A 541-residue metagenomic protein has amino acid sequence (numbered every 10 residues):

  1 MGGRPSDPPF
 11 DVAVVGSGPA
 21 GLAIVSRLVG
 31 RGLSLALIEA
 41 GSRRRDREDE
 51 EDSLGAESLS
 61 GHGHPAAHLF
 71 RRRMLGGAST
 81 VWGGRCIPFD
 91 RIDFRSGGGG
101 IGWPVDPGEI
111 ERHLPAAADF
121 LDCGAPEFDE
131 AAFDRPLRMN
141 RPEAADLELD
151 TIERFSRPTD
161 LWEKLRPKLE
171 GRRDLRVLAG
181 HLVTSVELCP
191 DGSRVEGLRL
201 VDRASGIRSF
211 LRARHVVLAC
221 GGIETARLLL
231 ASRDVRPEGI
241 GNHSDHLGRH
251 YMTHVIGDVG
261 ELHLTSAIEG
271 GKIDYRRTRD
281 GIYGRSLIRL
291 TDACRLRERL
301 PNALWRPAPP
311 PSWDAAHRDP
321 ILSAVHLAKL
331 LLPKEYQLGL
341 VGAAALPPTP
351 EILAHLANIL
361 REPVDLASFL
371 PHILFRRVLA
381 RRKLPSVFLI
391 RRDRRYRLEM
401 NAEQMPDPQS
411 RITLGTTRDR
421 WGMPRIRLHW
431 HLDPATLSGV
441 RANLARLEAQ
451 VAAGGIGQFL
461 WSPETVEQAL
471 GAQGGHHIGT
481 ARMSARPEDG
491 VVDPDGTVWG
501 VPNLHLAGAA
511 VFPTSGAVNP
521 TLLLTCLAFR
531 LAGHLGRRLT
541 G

Functional and structural regions predicted by a protein language model:
M1-V12, G30-R31, R537-T540: Extreme N-terminal leader/targeting segments of oxidoreductases
F10-L37: N-terminal Rossmann-like FAD-binding beta1-loop-alpha1 element of flavoenzymes
G30, R43-R44, P65, V186 (+5 more regions): Glycine-rich loop(s) and the adjacent beta-strand/alpha-helix scaffold that form part
D46-D49, A78, G84, D93-F94 (+2 more regions): Short, solvent-exposed loop/turn and secondary-structure capping segments
G55-E130, M405-G415, R420: Redox-cofactor-proximal catalytic regions of oxidoreductases
G98-P190, R194-V195, Q468-Q473: Conserved redox-cofactor binding core of oxidoreductases
L178-D191, F375-T413, W421-T514, T521: A glycine-rich dinucleotide-binding beta-alpha-beta segment and adjacent secondary-structure elements that constitute
S244-L247, I256, G260-P424, H477 (+1 more regions): FAD cofactor-binding and catalytic pocket of flavoenzymes
